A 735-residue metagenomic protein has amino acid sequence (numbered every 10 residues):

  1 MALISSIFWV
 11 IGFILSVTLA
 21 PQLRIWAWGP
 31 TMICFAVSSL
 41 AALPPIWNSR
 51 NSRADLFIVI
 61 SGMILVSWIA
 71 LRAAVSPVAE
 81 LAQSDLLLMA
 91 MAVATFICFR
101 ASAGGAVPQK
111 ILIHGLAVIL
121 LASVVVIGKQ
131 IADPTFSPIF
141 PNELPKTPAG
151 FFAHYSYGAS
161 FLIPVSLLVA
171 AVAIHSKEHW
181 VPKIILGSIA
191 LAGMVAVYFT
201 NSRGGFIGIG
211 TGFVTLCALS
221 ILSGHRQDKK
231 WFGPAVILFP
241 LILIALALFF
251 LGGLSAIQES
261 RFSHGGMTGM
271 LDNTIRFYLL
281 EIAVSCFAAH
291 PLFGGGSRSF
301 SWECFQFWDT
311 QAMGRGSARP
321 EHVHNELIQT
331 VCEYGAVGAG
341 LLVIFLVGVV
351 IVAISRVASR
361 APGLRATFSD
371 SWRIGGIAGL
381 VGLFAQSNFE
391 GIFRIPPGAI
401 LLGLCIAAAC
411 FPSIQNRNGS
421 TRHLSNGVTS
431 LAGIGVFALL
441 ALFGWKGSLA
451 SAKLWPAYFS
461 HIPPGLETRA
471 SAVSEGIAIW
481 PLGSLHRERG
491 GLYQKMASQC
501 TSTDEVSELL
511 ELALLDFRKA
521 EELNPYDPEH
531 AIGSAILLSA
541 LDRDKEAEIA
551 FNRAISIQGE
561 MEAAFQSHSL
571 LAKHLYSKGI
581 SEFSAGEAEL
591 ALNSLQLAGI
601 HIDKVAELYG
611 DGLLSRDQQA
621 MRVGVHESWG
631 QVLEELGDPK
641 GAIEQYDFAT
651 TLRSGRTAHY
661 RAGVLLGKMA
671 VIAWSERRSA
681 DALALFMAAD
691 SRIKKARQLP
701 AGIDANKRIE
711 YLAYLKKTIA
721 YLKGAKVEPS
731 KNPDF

Functional and structural regions predicted by a protein language model:
M1-V118, A171-G187, C217-I242, S413-P464 (+11 more regions): Transmembrane signal-anchor hairpin modules in multi-pass inner-membrane enzymes, especially those that act on
L3-Q22, I33-P44, V66-A73, S84-C98 (+5 more regions): Alpha-helical transmembrane segments of multi-pass inner-membrane proteins
P145-F151, G212-F213, W231, A245-I282 (+4 more regions): Flexible juxtamembrane loops connecting transmembrane helices in multi-pass membrane enzymes that build or modify
F277-P320, L327-T330, Y334-L341: TM-adjacent membrane-interface loops and short helices in multi-pass inner/ER membrane proteins
Y458, G491, S498, I536 (+6 more regions): Residue-level recognition of tetratricopeptide repeat
A478-P481, P525, G559-E562, D603 (+5 more regions): Short coil turns that delineate tetratricopeptide repeat
L485-H486, H530, A563-S567, L608 (+3 more regions): TPR alpha-solenoid repeat register
